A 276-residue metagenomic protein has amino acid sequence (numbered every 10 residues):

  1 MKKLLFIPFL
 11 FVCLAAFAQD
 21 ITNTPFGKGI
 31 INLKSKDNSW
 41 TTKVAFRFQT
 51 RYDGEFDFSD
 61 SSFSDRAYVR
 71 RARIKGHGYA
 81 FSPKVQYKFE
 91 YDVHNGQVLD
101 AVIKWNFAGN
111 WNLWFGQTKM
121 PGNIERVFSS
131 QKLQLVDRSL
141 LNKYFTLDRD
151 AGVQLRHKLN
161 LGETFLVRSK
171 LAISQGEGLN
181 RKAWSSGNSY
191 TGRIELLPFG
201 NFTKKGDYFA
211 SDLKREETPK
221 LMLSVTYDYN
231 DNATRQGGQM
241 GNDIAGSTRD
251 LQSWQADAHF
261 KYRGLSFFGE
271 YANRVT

Functional and structural regions predicted by a protein language model:
M1-I21: Bacterial Sec-dependent N-terminal signal peptides
F17-V44, N201-K220, A233: Outer-membrane beta-barrel biogenesis signature
A18-N23, F165-K170, N242-D243: Short, charged, low-hydrophobicity "junction" segments
N23, V102, D257: Short, surface-exposed charged micro-motifs
G29-L179, A183-G200, P219-M222: Outer membrane beta-barrel
S185, E195-P198, T203-T276: Detector for outer-membrane/organellar transmembrane beta-barrel domains, recognizing the amphipathic beta-strand
